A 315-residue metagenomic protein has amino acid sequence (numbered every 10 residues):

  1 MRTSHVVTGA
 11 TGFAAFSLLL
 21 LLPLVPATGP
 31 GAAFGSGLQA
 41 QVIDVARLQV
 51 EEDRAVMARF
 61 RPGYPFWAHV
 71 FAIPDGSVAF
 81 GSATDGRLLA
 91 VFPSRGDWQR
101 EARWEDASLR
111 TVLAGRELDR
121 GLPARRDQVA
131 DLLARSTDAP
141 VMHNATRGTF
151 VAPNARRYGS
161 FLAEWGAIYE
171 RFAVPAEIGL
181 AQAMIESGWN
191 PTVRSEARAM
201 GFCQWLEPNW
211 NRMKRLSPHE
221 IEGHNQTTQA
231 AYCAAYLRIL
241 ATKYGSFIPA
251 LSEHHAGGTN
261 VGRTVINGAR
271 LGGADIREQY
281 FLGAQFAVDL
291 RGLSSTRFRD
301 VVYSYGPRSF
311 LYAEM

Functional and structural regions predicted by a protein language model:
M1-A181, N260, T264-M315: Cell-wall glycan-active module
N144-R156, E164-Y169, N190-A199, R215-T227 (+3 more regions): Second-shell loop/turn segments in exported
V174-P191, C233, A250-A256: Short, functionally critical alpha-helical segments immediately adjacent to catalytic or ligand/cofactor-binding
E186-N190, A199, N209-R212, A256-V261: Solvent-exposed loop/turn segments at secondary-structure junctions within structured extracellular/periplasmic domains
S187-G201, A235, T264-A269: Short amphipathic alpha-helical segments at helix boundaries and their inter-helical linkers
E196-P218, A230-L237, L293: Substrate-binding/active-site groove segments that recognize and process beta-1,4-linked N-acetyl-hexosamine
L237-N267: Catalytic and binding regions of secreted/periplasmic enzymes and modules that target cell-wall glycans
